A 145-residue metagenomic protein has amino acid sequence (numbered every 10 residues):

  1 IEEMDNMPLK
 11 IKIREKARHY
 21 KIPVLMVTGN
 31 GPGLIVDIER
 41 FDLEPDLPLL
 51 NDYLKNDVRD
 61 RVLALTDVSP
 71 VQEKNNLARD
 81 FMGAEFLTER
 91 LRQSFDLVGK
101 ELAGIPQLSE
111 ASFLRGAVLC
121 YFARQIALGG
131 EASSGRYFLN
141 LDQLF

Functional and structural regions predicted by a protein language model:
E3-L114, N140-F145: E1/E1-like adenylate-forming module used to activate ubiquitin-like modifiers and sulfur-carrier proteins
F113-A123: A conserved, hydrophobic alpha-helical segment in the catalytic core of large ATP/adenylate-utilizing enzymes
F122-F145: Phosphate-binding loop/pocket of nucleotide- and phosphate-handling active sites
